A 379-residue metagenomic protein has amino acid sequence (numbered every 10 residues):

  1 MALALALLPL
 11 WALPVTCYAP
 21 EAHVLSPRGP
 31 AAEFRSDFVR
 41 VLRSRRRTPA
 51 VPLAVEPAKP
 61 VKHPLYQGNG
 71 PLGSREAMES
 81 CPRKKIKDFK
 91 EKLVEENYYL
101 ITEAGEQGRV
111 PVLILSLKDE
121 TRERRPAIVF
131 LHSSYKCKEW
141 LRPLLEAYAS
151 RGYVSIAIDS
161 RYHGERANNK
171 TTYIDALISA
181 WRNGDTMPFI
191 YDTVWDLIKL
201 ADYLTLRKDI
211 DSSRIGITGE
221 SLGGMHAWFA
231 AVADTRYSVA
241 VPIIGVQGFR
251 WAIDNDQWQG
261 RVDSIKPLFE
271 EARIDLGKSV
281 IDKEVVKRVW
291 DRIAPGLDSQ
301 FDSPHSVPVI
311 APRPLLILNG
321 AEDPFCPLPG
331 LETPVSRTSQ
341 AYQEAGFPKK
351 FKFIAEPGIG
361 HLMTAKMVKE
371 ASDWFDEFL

Functional and structural regions predicted by a protein language model:
S44-R45, P49-E123: N-terminal cap/lid segment of alpha/beta-hydrolase-fold proteins
E123-R124, V129-I198, T205, F249-W258: Cap/lid segment of the alpha/beta-hydrolase catalytic domain
R151, I198-P267, P295-D298: Primarily recognizes the serine-hydrolase "nucleophile elbow" in alpha/beta-hydrolase and SGNH/GDSL folds
V239-S306, P327-V335, A341-P348: Mobile cap/lid helix-loop segments that gate and shape the active-site cleft of serine hydrolases
V309-L315, P348-K350: Short, proline-enriched alpha-helix->beta-strand connector loops that line the catalytic pocket of alpha/beta-hydrolase
I317-N319: Short beta-strand/loop motif that positions the catalytic acidic residue of the alpha/beta-hydrolase fold
A321-E332, G360-L362: Acidic catalytic loop of the alpha/beta-hydrolase fold
V335-L379: C-terminal catalytic histidine-bearing segment of alpha/beta-hydrolase fold enzymes
